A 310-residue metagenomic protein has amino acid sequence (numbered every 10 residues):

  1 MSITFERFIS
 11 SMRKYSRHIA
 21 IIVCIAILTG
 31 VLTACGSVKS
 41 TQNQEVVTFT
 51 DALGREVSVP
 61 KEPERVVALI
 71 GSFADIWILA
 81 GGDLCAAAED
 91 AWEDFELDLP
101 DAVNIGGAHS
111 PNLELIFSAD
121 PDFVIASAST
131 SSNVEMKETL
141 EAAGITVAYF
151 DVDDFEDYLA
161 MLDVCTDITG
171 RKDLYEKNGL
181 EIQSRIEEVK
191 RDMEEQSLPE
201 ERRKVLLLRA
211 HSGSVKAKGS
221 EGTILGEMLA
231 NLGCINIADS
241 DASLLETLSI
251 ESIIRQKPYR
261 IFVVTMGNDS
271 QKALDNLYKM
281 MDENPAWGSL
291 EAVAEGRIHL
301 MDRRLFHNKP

Functional and structural regions predicted by a protein language model:
F8-H18, V23, A34-S72, D173-L208 (+1 more regions): Bacterial Sec-exported substrate-binding components of ABC uptake systems
D51-G54, A102-L113, D241-I250: Short helix-initiation/N-cap motifs at beta->coil->alpha
V57-E62, E96-N104, L232-A242: A local structural motif
L69-A119, F123-T130: A short, structured surface patch at a secondary-structure boundary
A91-D94, K216-L245: Alpha-helical, coiled-coil/dimerization segments enriched in small aliphatic residues
L113-A126, I145, I250-V263: Proline-aspartate-enriched helix->loop->beta-strand connector
S132-E135, F150-V164, L198-I224, D269: Extracytoplasmic ligand-binding site segments that recognize negatively charged/polar headgroups
L159-D167, D173-E176, L180, V263-P310: Structured C-terminal subdomain patch of bacterial secreted/periplasmic proteins
